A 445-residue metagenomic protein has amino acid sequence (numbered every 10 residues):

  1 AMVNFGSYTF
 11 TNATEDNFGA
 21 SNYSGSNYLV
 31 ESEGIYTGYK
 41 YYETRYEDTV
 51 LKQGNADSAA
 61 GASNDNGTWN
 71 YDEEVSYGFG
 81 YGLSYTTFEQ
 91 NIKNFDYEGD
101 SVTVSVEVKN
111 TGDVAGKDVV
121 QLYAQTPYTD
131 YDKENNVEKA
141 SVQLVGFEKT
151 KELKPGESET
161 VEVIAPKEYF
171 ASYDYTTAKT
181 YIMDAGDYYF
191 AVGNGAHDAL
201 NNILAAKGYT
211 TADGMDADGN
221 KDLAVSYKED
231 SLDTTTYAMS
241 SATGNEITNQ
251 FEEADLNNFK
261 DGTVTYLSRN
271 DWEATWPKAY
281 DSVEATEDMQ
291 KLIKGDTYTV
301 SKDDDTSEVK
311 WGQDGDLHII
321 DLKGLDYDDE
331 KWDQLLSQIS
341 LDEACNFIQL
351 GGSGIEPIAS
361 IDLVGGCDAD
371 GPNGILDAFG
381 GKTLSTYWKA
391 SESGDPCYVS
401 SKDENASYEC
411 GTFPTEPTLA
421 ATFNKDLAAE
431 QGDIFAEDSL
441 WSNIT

Functional and structural regions predicted by a protein language model:
A1-V102, E107-K117, Y181-G195, A199-E308 (+2 more regions): Secreted, periplasmic, or luminal enzymes acting at the cell surface/secretory milieu
K109-T111, Q125, I164-E168: Solvent-exposed residues in well-ordered beta-strands and their adjoining turns, especially edge/terminal strands
D118-Y123, N135-V145, D174-Y181, A185 (+2 more regions): Composition- and surface-driven signal marking solvent-exposed, interaction-prone regions in large proteins
V120, D130-T176: Intrinsically disordered, low-complexity Pro/Gly/Ser/Thr-rich segments with frequent PxxP/GP/PP motifs and embedded
A124-Q125, A285: Catalytic cores and motor modules of nucleic-acid processing enzymes
Q125-D130, G195: Change "in extracellular beta-sheet-rich domains … of secreted and cell-surface proteins" to "in beta-sheet-rich domains
K310-K331: Short, contiguous pre-domain boundary segments
D326-G411, E416-T445: Active-site-adjacent structural elements in enzyme catalytic domains
